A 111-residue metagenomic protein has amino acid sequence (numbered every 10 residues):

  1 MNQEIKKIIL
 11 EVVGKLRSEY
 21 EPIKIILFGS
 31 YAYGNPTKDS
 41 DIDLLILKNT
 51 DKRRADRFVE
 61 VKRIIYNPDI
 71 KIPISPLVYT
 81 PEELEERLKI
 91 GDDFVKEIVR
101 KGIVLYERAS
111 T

Functional and structural regions predicted by a protein language model:
M1-K24, Y33-K38, K48-T111: Catalytic core of pol beta-like nucleotidyltransferases
S30: Conserved H-loop
D43-L47: Short beta-strand->loop micro-motif that forms the acidic, two-metal-ion catalytic signature in nucleotide-processing
